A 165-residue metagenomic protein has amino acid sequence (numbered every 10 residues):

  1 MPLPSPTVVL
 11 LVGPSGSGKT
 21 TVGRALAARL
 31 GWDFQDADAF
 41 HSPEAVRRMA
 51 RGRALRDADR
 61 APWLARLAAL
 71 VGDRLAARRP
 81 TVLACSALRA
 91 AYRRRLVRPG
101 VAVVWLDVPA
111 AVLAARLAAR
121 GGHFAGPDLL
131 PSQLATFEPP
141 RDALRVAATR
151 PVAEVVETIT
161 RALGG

Functional and structural regions predicted by a protein language model:
P2-P6: Phosphate-binding P-loop
L11: Hydrophobic anchor at the beta1->P-loop junction of P-loop NTPases
S15: The conserved Walker
K19: Conserved lysine of the Walker
R24-R66: Conserved substrate/cofactor phosphate-moiety recognition/catalytic segment in nucleotide-dependent phosphotransferases
A77-T81: Loop/turn-to-beta-strand initiation segments
V97-R116: Conserved phosphate-donor/acceptor-positioning beta-strand/loop module used by diverse small-molecule
A119-T160: Small-molecule kinase domains that catalyze NTP-dependent phosphoryl transfer to phosphate-bearing small molecules
